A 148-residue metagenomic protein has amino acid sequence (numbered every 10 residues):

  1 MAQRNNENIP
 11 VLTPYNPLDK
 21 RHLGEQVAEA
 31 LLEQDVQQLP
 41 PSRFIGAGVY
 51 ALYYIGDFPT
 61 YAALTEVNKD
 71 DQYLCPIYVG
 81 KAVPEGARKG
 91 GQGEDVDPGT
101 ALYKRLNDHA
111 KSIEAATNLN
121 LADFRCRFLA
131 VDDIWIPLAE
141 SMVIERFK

Functional and structural regions predicted by a protein language model:
M1-G91, A122-M142: GIY-YIG nuclease catalytic motif and its immediate N-terminal context
E94, T100-F128: E2/UBC-UEV (E2-variant) core
I144-K148: C-terminal folded domains that constitute the principal catalytic or ligand-binding module of multi-domain proteins
